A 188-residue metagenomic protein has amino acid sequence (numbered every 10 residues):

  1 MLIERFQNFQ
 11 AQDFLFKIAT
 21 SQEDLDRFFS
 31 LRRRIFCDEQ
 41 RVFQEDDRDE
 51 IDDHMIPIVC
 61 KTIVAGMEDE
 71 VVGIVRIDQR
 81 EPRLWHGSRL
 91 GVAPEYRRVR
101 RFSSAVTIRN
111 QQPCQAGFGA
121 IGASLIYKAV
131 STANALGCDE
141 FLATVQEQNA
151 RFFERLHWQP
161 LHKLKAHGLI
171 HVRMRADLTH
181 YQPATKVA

Functional and structural regions predicted by a protein language model:
L2-P57, K61-E70, V187-A188: Short amphipathic alpha-helix that is part of the acyltransferase structural core
R32, F153-E154: Conserved active-site tyrosine of GNAT-family acetyltransferases
V59, M67-Q79, R83-G91: Conserved beta-strand in the GNAT
Q79-S88, E95-I108, H167-I170: A conserved beta-turn-beta hairpin within the catalytic core of GNAT-like acetyltransferases that forms part
R98-S131: Conserved acetyl-CoA-binding loop-helix of GNAT-fold acetyltransferases
S131-Q146: Conserved GNAT acetyl-CoA-binding A-motif
E154-K163: Conserved acetyl-CoA-binding loop of GNAT-fold acetyltransferases
H167-A188: C-terminal "cap" of GNAT-fold acetyltransferases
